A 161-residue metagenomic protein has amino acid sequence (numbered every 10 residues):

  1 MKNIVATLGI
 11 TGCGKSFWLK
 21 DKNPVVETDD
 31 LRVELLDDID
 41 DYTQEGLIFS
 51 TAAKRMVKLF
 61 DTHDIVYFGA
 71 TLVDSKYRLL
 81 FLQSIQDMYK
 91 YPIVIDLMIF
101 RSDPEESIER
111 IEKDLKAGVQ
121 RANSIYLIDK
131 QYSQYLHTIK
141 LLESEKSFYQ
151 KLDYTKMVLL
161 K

Functional and structural regions predicted by a protein language model:
K2-L8, N23-P24, S102-K161: Conserved GTP-binding G-domain of TRAFAC-class P-loop NTPases and closely related GTPase folds
I4, I65, V94-L97: Structural motif
L8-G9, F68-T71: Short His-Asn-centered micro-motif
C13: ATP-binding Walker
F17-V66, V73: Conserved substrate/cofactor phosphate-moiety recognition/catalytic segment in nucleotide-dependent phosphotransferases
E34, L72-V119: ATP-dependent NMP and nucleoside kinases share a basic, alpha-helical "lid"
I48, A52-R55, Y77-F81, S107 (+1 more regions): Amphipathic alpha-helical interface surfaces
L59, S84-M88, L142: Hydrophobic helix-cap positions at the C-terminus of alpha-helices in RecA-like/P-loop ATPase nucleotide-binding cores
